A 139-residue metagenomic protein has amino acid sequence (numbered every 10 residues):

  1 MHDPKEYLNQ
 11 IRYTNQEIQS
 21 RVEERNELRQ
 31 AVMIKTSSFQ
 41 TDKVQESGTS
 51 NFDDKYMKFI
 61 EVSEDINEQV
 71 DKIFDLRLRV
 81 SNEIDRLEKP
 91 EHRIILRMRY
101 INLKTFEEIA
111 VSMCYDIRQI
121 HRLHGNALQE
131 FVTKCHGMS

Functional and structural regions predicted by a protein language model:
M1-R86, T133-S139: N-terminal interaction/assembly modules
L76-R79, P90-H92, L123: N-terminal positioning helix adjacent to the helix-turn-helix/winged-helix DNA-binding module
E88-N102: Short amphipathic alpha helix immediately N-terminal
F106, L128: Generic structural marker for isolated residues within well-ordered, non-membrane alpha-helices of soluble domains
E108-M113: Short alpha-helical "recognition helix" segments of helix-turn-helix
R118: Key DNA-contact positions within bacterial/archaeal DNA-binding proteins
H124, F131: DNA major-groove recognition helix of helix-turn-helix
